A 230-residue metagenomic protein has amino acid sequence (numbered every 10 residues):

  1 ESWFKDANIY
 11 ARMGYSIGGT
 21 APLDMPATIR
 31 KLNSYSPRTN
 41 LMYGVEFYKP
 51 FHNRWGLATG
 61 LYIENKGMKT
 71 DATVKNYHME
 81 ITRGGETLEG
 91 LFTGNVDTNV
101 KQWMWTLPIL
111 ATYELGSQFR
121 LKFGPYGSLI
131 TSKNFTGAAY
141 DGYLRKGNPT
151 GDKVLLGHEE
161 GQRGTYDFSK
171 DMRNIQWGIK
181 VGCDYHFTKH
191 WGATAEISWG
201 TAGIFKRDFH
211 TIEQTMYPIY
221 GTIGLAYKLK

Functional and structural regions predicted by a protein language model:
E1-Y48, M172, G200, K228-K230: Short glycine/proline- and aromatic-enriched beta-strand/turn motifs that initiate or cap beta-hairpins
F4, P50-H52, G116, T188-H190 (+1 more regions): Outer-membrane beta-barrel channels and translocator barrels
A7-I9, T39-V45, W105-I109, W177-V181 (+1 more regions): Hydrophobic, lipid-facing positions within transmembrane beta-strands of outer-membrane proteins
I9-M13, T59-L61, I109, F123 (+3 more regions): Membrane-embedded beta-strand positions of outer-membrane beta-barrel proteins
M13-G19, I63-G67, G127-T131, I197-G203 (+1 more regions): Transmembrane beta-strands of outer-membrane beta-barrel pores
G19-R38, K66-Q102, I130-Q176, G203-Y220: Extracellular/periplasm-exposed beta-strand and loop segments of Gram-negative cell-envelope proteins, dominated by
R54-L57, Q118-L121, K189-A195: Repeated loop/turn-to-beta-strand initiation elements of outer-membrane beta-barrel proteins
Y185-K189, Y217-K230: Outer-membrane beta-barrel "beta-signal"
